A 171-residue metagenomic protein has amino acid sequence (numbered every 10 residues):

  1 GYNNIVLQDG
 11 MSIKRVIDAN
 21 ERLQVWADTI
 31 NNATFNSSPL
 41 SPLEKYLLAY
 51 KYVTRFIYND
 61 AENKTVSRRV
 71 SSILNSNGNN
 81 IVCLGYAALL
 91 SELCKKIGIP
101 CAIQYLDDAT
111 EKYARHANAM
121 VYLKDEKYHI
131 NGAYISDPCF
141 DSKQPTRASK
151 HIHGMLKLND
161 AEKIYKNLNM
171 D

Functional and structural regions predicted by a protein language model:
G1, G10, A33-S37, G98 (+2 more regions): Short, flexible coil/linker elements and helix-boundary hinge sites characteristic of intrinsically disordered
G1-L23, C83, L89, F140 (+1 more regions): Intrinsically disordered, low-complexity repeat and linker tracts
D9-S76, I130: Secondary-structure boundary elements
P39, N80, S149: Flexible, glycine- and charge-enriched loops at secondary-structure boundaries
P42-A49, N79-C94: Active-site nucleophilic cysteine motif
Y50, T54, L84, K95 (+2 more regions): Residue-level recognition of well-ordered secondary-structure positions
D60-S72, N77-N80, I97-K112: Catalytic cysteine-centered active-site loop
G85-K163: Hydrophobic/aromatic-rich core segments of domains that either
